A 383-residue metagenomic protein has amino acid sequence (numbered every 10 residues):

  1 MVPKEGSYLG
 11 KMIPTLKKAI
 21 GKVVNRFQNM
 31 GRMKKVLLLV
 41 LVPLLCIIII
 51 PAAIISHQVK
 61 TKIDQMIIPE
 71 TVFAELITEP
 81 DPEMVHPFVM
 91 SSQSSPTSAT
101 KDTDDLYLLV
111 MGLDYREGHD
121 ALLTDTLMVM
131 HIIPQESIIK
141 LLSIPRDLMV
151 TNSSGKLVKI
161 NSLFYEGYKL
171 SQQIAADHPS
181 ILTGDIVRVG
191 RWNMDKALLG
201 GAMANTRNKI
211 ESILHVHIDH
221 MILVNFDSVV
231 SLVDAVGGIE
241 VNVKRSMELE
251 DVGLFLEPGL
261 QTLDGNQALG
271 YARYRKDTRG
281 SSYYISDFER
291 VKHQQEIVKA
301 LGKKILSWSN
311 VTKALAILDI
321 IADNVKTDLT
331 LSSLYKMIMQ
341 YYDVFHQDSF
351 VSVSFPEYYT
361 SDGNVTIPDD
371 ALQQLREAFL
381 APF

Functional and structural regions predicted by a protein language model:
V2-L39, P43, I50-F383: Non-catalytic, solvent-exposed segments at the cell envelope interface
